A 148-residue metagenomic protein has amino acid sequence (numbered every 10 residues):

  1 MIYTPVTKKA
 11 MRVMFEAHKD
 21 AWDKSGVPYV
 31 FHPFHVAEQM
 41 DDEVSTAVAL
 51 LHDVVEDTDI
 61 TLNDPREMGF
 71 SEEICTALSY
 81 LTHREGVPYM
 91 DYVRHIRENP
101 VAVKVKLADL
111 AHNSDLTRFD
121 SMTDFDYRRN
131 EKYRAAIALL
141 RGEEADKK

Functional and structural regions predicted by a protein language model:
M1-K148: Active-site helical microenvironments for divalent-metal-assisted chemistry
